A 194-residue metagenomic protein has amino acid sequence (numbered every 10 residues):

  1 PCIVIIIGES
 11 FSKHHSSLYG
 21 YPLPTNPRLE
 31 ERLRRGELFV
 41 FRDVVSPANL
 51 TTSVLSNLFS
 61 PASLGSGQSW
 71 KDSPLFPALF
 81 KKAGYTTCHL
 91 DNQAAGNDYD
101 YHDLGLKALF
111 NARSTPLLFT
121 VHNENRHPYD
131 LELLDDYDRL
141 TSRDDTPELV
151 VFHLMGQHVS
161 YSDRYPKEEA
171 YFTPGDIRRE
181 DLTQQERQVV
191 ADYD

Functional and structural regions predicted by a protein language model:
P1-I5, S10-E180: Active-site-proximal alpha/beta segments of enzymes that process anionic O-linked groups
T183: Extracellular/lumenal glycan-associated surfaces
E186-D194: Short, intrinsically disordered, charge-balanced linker/junction segments flanking boundaries in proteins
